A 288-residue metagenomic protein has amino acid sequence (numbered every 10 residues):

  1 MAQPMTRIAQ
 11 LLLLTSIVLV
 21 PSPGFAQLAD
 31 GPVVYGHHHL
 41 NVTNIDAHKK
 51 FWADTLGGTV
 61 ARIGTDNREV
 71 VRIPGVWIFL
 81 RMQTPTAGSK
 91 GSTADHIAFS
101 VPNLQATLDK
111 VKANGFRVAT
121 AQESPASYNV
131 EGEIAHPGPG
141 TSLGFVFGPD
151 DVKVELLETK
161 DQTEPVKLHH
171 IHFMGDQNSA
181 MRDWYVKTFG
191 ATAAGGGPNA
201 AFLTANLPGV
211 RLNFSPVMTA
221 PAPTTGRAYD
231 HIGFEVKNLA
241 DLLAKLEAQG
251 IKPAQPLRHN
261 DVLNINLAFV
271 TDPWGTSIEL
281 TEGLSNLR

Functional and structural regions predicted by a protein language model:
M1-R7: N-terminal secretory signal peptides that target proteins for export/translocation
A9-P23: Bacterial N-terminal signal peptides
F25-D30, K112-F173, A194-N199, L203-N206 (+4 more regions): Vicinal oxygen chelate
D30-G64, E69-V70: Mature N-terminal segment immediately following signal peptide/propeptide cleavage in secreted/periplasmic
V33-N44, E69-V70, A87-N114, S142-F147 (+5 more regions): Vicinal oxygen chelate
H48-A53, V111, D151, M181 (+3 more regions): Conserved active-site tyrosine of GNAT-family acetyltransferases
D54-V60, F116-R117, K187-A194, I251-K252: Conserved acetyl-CoA-binding loop of GNAT-fold acetyltransferases
D66-I78, N199-L212: C-terminal "cap" of GNAT-fold acetyltransferases
